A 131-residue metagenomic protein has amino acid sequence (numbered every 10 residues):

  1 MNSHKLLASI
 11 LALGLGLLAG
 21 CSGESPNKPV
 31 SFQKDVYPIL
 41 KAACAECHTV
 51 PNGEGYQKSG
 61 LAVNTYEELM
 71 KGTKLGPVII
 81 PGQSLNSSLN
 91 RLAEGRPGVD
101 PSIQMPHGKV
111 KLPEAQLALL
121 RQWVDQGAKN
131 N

Functional and structural regions predicted by a protein language model:
M1-L6: Positively charged n-region of N-terminal signal peptides that target proteins for export
A8-L18: Bacterial N-terminal signal peptides
C21-N131: Aromatic- and Gly/Pro-enriched helix-to-coil junctions and flexible linker segments
